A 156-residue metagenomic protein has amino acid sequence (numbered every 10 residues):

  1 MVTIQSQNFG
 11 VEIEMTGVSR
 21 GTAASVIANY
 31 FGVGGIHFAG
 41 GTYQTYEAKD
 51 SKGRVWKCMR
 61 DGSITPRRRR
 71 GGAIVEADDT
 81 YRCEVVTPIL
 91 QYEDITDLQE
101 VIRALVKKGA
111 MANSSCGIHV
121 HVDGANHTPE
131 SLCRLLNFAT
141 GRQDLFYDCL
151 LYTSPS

Functional and structural regions predicted by a protein language model:
M1-K107: Terminal catalytic/cofactor-binding subdomain
N29, D94-I102, A125-L150: Helical (often loop-to-helix) elements that flank the catalytic cores of nucleotide-handling enzymes
G34, K108, A112, R142-F146: Short secondary-structure junctions and interdomain/linker hinges
M111-T128: Histidine-centered divalent-metal-coordination microenvironment in nucleic-acid enzymes
Y152-S156: Conserved small/polar residues in nucleotide/adenosyl-binding loops
